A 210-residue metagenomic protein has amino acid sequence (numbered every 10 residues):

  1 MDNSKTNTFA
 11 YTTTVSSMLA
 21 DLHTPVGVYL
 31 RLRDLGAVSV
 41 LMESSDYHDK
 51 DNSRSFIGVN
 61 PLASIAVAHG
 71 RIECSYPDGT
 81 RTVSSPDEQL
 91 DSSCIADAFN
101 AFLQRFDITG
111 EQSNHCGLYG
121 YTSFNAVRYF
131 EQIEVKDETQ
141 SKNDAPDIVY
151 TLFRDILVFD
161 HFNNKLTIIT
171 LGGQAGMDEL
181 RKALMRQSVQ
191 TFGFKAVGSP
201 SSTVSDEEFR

Functional and structural regions predicted by a protein language model:
M1-R210: Signature of the chorismate-utilizing enzyme
